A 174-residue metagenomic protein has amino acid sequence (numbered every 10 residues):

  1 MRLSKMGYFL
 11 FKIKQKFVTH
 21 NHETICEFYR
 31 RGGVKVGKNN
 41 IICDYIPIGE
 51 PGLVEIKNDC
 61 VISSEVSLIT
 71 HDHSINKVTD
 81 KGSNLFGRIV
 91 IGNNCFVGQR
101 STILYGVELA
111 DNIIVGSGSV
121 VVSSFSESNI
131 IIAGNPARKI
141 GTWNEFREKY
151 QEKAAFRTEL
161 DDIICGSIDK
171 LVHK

Functional and structural regions predicted by a protein language model:
M1-G33, N135-K174: Terminal amphipathic alpha-helical/low-complexity segments used for targeting or macromolecular assembly
H22-R31, C43-L109, S124-S126, N135-P136 (+1 more regions): Flexible, glycine/small-residue-enriched loop-and-beta-strand segment within the central core of proteins
F96, I114, I131-A133: Short-chain dehydrogenase/reductase
R100, V115-G118: Conserved metal-binding segment of the jelly-roll/cupin
